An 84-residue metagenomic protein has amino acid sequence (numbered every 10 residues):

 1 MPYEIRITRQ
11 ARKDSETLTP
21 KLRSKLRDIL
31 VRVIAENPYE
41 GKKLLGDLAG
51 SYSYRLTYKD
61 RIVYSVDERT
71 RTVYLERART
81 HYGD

Functional and structural regions predicted by a protein language model:
P2-K13, T17, K21-S24, Y39 (+1 more regions): Enriched for short, Lys/Arg-rich terminal
K21-A35: Compact soluble domain cores
V31-L56: A short, surface-exposed loop/turn module that caps and links secondary-structure elements
